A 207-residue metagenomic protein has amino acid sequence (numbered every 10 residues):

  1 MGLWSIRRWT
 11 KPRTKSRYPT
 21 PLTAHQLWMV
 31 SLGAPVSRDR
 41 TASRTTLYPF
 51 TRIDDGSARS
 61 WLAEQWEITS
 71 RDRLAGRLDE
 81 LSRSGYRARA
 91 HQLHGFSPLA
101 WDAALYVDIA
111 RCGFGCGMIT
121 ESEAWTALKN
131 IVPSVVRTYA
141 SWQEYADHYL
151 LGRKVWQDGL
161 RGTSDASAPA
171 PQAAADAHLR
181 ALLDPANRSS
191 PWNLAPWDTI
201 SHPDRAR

Functional and structural regions predicted by a protein language model:
G2-R207: Polar/charged low-complexity regulatory segments
